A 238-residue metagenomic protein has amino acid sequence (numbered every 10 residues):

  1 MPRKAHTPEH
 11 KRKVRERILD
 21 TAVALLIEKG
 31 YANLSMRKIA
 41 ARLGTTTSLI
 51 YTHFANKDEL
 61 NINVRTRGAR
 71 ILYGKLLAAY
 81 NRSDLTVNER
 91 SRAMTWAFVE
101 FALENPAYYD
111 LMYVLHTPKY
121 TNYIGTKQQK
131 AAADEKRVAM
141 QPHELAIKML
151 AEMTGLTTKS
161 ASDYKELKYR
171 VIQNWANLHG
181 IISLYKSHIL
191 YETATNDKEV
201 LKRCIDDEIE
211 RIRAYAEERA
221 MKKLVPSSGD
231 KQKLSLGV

Functional and structural regions predicted by a protein language model:
M1-K13, A24, E217-V238: N-terminal intrinsically disordered/low-complexity leader segments
K11-V23, I39, V64-L72, L76: Generic hydrophobic, amphipathic alpha-helix propensity
R17, L25-E59, N63: Helix-turn-helix
S35, D110-Y113, Y120-I124, L190-A194: Short, hydrophobic secondary-structure boundary micro-motifs
L77, E89, K119-T158, K168-I172 (+1 more regions): Amphipathic alpha-helical packing segments from all-alpha helical-bundle domains
A78-Y108, A161-Y164, R170-N174: Hydrophobic alpha-helical connector segments
R92-N122, E144-I147, W175-L178, I182: Helical hydrophobic small-molecule/effector-binding pocket
Y108, K148, E152-T158, V171-T193 (+1 more regions): Amphipathic C-terminal alpha-helical segment
